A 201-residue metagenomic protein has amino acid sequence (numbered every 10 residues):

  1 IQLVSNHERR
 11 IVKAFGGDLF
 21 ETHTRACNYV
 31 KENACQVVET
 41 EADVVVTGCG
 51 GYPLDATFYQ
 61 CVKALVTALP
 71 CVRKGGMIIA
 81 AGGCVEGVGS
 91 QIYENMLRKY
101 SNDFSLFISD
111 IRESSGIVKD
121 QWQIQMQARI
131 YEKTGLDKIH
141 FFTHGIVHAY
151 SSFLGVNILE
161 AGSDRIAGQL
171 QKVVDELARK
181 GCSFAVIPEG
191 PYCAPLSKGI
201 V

Functional and structural regions predicted by a protein language model:
I1-I78, G82-V201: Metallocofactor- and cofactor-centric catalytic cores in central/energy metabolism, strongly enriched
